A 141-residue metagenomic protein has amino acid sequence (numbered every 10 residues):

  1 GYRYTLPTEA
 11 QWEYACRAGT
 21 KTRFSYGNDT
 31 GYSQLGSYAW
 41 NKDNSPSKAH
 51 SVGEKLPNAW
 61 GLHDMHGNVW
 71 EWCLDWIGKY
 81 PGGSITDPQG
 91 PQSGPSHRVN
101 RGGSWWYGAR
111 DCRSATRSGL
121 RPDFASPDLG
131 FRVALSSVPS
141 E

Functional and structural regions predicted by a protein language model:
G1-S33, W72, I77: Short, well-ordered surface patches within globular domains
Y14, R23-S25, S37-W40, S51-E54 (+1 more regions): Conserved beta-strand positions that form and line the central face of beta-propeller blades
R17-A18, W40-N44, D75, G102-W106: Glycine-rich, acidic and aromatic/proline-enriched surface loops and short helix-turn segments that act as binding
G19-K21, D75-G78, W105, S136-S140: Acidic glycine-/aspartate-rich tracts in secreted/extracellular proteins
S37-H66, P91-Q92, S118-D123: Short, well-ordered junction/capping motifs at the entry into regular secondary structure
L56-N58, T86, P91-E141: Disulfide-stabilized, aromatic/cysteine-rich ligand-recognition loop
K79-I85: A short, polar/charged loop-to-alpha-helix boundary motif
